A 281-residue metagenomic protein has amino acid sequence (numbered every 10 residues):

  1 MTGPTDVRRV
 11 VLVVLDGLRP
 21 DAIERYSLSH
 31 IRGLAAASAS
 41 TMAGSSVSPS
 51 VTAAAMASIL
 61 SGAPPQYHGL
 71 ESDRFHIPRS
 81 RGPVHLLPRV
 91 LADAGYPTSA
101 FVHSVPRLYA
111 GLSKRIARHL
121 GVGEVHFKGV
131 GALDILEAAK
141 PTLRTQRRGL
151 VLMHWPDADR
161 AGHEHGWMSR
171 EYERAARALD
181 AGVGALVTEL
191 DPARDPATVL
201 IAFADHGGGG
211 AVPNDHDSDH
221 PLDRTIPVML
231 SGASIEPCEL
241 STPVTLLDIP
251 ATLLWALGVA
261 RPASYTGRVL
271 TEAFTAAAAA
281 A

Functional and structural regions predicted by a protein language model:
M1-A281: Feature captures the catalytic ectodomains and active-site-proximal regions of enzymes that hydrolyze or transfer
